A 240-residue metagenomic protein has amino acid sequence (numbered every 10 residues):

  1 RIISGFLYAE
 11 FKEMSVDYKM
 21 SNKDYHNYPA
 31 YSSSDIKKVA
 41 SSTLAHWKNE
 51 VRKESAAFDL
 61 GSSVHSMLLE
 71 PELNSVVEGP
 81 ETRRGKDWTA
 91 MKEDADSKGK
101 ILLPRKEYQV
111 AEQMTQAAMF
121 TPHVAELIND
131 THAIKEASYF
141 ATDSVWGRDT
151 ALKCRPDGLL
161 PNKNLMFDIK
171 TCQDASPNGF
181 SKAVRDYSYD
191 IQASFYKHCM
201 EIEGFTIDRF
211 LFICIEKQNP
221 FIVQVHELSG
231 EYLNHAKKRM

Functional and structural regions predicted by a protein language model:
I3-K153: Metal-dependent nuclease catalytic cores that hydrolyze phosphodiester bonds in DNA/RNA, characterized by
R52-K53, G99-L103, N178-Y187, S229-E231: Short histidine-centered catalytic/ligand-binding loop motif
V64-H65, G158, M240: A residue-level signal for conserved active-site and pocket-lining positions in enzyme catalytic cores
L68-E72, T171-D174, E201: Hydrophobic/aromatic-lined pockets within catalytic cores
V124-N129, L160-M166, M200-D208: Secondary-structure boundary elements
D149-K153, L160-N164, I207, Q218-F221: Coil-to-beta-strand transition motifs
C154-K182: Conserved catalytic cores of phosphodiester-cleaving nucleases, focusing on short active-site segments
A183-D190, F195-M240: Metal-dependent nuclease catalytic regions and adjoining charged, substrate-binding loops involved in nucleic-acid end
